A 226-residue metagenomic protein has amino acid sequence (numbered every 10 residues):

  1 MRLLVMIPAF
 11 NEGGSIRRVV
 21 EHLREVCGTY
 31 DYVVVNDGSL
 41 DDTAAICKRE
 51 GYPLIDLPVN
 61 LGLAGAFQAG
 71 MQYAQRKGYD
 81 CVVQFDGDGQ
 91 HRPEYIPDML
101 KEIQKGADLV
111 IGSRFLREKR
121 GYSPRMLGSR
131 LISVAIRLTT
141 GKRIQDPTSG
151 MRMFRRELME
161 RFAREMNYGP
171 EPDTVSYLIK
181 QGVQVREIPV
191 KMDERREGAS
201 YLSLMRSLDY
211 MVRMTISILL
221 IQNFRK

Functional and structural regions predicted by a protein language model:
R2-L4, D31, D173: Cell-envelope/extracellular polymer assembly enzymes that use nucleotide-activated donors
V5, Y32-V33, V82, L109 (+1 more regions): Hydrophobic/aromatic residues located in beta-strands of well-ordered beta-sheets within soluble catalytic
I7, V20, T29-S39, I55 (+1 more regions): Short beta-strand/loop segment that forms part of the nucleotide-sugar
N11-E25: Short, well-formed alpha-helical segments that are part of the catalytic scaffolds of diverse glycosyltransferases
G14-R18, D41-E50: Acidic helix N-cap motif at the loop->helix transition within catalytic regions of sugar-transfer enzymes
N36-A45, G89: A conserved acidic beta->alpha catalytic loop
P58-R76, C81, P93-Y168, R195-M205 (+2 more regions): Acceptor/aglycone-binding surface of glycosyltransferases and processive sugar-polymer synthases
K142-R143, E165-M166, S176-D193: Catalytic donor-sugar/metal-binding loop of nucleotide-sugar-dependent glycosyltransferases
